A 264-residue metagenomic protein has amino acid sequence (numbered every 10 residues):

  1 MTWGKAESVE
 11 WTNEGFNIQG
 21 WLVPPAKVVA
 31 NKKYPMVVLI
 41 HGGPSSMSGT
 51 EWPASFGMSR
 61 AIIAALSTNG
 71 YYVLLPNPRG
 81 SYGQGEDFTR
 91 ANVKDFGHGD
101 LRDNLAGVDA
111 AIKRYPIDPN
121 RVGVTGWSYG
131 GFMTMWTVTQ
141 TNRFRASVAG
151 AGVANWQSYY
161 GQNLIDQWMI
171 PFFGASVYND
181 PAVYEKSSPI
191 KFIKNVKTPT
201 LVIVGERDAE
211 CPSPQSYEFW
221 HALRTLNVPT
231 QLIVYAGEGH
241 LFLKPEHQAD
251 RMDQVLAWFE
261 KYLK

Functional and structural regions predicted by a protein language model:
M1-K264: Serine-hydrolase catalytic core recognition
